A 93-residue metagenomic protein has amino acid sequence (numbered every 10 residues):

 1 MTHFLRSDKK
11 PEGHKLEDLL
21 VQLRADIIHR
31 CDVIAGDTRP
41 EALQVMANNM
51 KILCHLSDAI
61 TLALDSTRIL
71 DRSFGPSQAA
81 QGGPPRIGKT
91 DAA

Functional and structural regions predicted by a protein language model:
M1-F4, P76, A80-A93: Short intrinsically disordered terminal tails
M1-I34: N-terminal acidic leader/helix
T2, L20, D26, A47 (+3 more regions): General helical secondary-structure elements
L5, L23, H29, V45-M46 (+2 more regions): Intrinsic disorder/low-complexity signature
K10-G13, V45, A59, A79-G82 (+1 more regions): Intrinsic disorder/low-complexity segments enriched in polar/small residues
D32-A79: Short, charge-rich amphipathic interface segments used for partner binding and complex assembly
